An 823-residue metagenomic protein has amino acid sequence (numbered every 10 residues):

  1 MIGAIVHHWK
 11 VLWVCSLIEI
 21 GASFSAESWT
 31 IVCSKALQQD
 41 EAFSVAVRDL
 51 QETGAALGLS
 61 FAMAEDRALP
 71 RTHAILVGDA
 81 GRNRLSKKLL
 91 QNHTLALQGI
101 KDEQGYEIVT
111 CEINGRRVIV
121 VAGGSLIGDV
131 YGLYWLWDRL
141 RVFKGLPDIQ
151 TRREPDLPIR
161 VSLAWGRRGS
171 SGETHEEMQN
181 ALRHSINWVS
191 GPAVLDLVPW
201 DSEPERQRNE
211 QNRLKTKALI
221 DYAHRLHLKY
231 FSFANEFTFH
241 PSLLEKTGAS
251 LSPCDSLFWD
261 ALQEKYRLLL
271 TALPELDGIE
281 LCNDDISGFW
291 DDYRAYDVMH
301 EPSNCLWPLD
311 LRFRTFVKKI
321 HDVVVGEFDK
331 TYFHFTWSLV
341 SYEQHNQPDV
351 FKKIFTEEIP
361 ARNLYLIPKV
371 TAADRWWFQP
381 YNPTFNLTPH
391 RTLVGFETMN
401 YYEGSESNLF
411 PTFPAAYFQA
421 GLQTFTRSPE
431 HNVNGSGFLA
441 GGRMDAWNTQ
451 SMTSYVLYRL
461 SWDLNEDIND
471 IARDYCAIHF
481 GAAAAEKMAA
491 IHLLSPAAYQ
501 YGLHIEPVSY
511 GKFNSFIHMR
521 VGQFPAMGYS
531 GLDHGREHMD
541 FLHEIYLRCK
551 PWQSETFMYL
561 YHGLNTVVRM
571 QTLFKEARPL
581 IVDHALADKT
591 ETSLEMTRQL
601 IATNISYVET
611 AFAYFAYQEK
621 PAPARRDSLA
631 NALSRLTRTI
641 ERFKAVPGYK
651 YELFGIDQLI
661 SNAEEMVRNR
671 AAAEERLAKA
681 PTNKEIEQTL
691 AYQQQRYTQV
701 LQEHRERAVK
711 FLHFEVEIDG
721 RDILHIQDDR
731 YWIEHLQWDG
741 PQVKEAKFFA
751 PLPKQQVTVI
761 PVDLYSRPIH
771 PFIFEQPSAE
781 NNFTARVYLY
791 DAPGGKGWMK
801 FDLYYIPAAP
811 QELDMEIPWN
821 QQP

Functional and structural regions predicted by a protein language model:
K10-I20: Bacterial N-terminal signal peptides
F24-P155: Contiguous, structured surface segment used for ligand recognition
S28, Q98-D284, F289, D297 (+2 more regions): Feature activates predominantly on carbohydrate-active enzymes
H240-L244, T388-F418: Active-site clefts of carbohydrate-active enzymes
A261-K265, T271-Y365: Active-site neighborhood of glycoside hydrolase catalytic domains
S338-R391, N448-T449, I505, I517-M519: Substrate-binding cleft/loops of secretory-pathway carbohydrate-active enzymes
E430, G435-R676, A680-N683: C-terminal non-catalytic alpha-helical accessory regions
V709-Q822: Extracellular attachment/recognition segments
